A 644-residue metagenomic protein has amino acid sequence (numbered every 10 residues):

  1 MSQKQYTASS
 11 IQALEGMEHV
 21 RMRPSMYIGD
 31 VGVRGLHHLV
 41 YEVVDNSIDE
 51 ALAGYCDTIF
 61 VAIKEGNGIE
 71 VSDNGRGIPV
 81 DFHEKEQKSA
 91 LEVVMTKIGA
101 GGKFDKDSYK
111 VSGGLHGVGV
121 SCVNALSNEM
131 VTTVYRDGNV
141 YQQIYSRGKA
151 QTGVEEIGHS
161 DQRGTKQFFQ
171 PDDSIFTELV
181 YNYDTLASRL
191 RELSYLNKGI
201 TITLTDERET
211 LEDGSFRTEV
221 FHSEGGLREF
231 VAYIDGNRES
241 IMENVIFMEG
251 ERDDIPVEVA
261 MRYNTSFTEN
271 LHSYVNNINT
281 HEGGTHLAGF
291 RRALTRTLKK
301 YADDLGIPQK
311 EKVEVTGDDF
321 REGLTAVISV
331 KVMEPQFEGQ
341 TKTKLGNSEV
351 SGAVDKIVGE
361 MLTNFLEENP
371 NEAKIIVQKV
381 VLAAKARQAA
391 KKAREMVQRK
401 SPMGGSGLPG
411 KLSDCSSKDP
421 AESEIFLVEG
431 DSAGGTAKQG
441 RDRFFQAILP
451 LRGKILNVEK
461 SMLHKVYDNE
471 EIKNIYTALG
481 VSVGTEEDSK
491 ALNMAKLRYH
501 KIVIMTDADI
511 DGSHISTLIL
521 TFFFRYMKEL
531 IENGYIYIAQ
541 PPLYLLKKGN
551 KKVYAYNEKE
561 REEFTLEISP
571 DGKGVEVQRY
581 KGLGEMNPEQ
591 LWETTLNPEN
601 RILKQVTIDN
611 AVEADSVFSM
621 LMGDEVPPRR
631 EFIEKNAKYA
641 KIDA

Functional and structural regions predicted by a protein language model:
M1-S10, M17, Y41, D49-A51 (+11 more regions): GHKL-family ATPase ATP-binding module
M22-Y41: Conserved short strand/loop->alpha-helix "switch" segment adjacent to the catalytic nucleotide/phosphoryl-transfer site
S25-G29, D173, H272-G284, G339-T343 (+3 more regions): Glycine- and acidic
D49-E50, G77-I78, I510-D511: Residues immediately C-terminal
I78-A100: Short conserved segment of the HATPase_c
K385-G404, D419-E424, G435, Q439-R441 (+2 more regions): C-terminal interaction appendages of subunits in large macromolecular complexes
